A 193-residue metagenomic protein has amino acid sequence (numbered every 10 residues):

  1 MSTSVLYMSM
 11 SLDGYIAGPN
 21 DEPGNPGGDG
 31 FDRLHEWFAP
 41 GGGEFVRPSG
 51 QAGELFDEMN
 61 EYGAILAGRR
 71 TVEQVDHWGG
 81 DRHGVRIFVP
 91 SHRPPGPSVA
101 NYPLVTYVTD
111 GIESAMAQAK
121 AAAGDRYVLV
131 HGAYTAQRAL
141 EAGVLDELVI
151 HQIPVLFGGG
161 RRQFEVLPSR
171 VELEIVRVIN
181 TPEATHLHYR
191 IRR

Functional and structural regions predicted by a protein language model:
M1-R193: Enzymes that bind and transform nitrogen-containing heteroaromatic metabolites
